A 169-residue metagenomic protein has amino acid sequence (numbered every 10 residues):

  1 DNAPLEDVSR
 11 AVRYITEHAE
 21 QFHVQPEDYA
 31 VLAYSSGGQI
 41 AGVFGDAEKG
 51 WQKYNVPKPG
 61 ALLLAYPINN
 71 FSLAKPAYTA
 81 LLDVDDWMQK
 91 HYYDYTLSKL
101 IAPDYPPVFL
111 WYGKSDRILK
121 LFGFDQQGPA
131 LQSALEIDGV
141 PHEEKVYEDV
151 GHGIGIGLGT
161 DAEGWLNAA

Functional and structural regions predicted by a protein language model:
D1-E6, S98-W111, L121-F122, G153-L166: Accessory recognition modules or surfaces
A3, D7-R10, Y14, Q39 (+5 more regions): Extracytoplasmic/secreted proteins, especially bacterial periplasmic and envelope-associated proteins
R10-P76, Y92: Primarily recognizes the serine-hydrolase "nucleophile elbow" in alpha/beta-hydrolase and SGNH/GDSL folds
V24, P106, V140: Short glycine/serine/threonine/alanine-rich loop segments
Y29, V108, H142: Hydrophobic anchor at the start of a short beta-strand that flanks the dinucleotide cofactor-binding loop
S36, V56-A65, S72-D85, Q89-H91 (+3 more regions): Mature catalytic domains of secreted/periplasmic carbohydrate-active enzymes
Y54-A61, P67-K75, Q89-P129, S133 (+1 more regions): The feature captures the conserved acid-bearing segment of alpha/beta-hydrolase catalytic domains
P129-Q132, E136-A169: C-terminal catalytic histidine-bearing segment of alpha/beta-hydrolase fold enzymes
